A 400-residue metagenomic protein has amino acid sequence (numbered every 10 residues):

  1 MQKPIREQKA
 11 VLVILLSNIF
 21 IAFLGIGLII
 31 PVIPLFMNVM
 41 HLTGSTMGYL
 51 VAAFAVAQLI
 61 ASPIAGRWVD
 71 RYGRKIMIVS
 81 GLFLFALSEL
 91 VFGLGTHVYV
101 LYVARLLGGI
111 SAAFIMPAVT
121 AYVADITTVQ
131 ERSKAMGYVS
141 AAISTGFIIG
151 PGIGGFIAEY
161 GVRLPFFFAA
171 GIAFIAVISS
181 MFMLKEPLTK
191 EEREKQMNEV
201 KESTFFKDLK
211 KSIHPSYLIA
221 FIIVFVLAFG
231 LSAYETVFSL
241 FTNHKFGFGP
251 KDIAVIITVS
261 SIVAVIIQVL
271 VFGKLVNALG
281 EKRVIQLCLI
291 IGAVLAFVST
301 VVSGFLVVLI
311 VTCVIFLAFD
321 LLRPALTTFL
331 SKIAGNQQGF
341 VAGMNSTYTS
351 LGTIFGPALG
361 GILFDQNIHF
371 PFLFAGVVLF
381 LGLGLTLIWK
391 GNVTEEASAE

Functional and structural regions predicted by a protein language model:
M1-Q8, K185-A220: Juxtamembrane intracellular "pre-TM" segments in multi-pass secondary transporters
V32-G44, V237-D252: Short amphipathic helix-loop junctions that connect adjacent transmembrane helices in Major Facilitator Superfamily/SLC
H41, G73, L94-V100, S111 (+2 more regions): Helix-breaking motifs and short loop linkers at transmembrane-helix boundaries and internal kinks in secondary membrane
I60-T96: Conserved MFS/SLC helix-loop-helix module at the cytosolic interface between two early adjacent transmembrane helices
S62-G73, I267-G280, F364: Helix-to-loop junctions at the C-terminal end of transmembrane segments in multipass secondary transporters
A104-T145: Cytoplasmic helix-loop-helix junction between adjacent transmembrane helices in 12-TM secondary transporters
Y138-F182: Helix-loop-helix hairpin linking two adjacent transmembrane segments in secondary transporters
K282-L326: C-terminal transmembrane helical hairpin of 12-TM major facilitator-type secondary transporters
